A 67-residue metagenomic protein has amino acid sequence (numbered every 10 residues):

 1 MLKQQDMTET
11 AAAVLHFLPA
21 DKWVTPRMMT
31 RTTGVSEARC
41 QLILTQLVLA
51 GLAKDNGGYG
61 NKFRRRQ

Functional and structural regions predicted by a protein language model:
L2-A11, T25, D55-Q67: Short, cationic-aromatic polyanion-contact patches
E9, D21, A38-R39: Residue-level recognition of alpha-helix initiation/capping sites
A11-L18: Hydrophobic residues on short alpha-helical segments
H16, R27, T45: Residues within the helices of the helix-turn-helix
A20-T32: Short acidic, hydrophobic short linear motifs in intrinsically disordered regions
M29, Q41, G58-Y59: Short loop/turn and capping residues at structural boundaries
V35-V48: Short amphipathic alpha-helical interaction segments
G51: Glycine-centered, phosphate/nucleic-acid-interacting loop/turn motifs that mediate DNA/RNA or nucleotide
